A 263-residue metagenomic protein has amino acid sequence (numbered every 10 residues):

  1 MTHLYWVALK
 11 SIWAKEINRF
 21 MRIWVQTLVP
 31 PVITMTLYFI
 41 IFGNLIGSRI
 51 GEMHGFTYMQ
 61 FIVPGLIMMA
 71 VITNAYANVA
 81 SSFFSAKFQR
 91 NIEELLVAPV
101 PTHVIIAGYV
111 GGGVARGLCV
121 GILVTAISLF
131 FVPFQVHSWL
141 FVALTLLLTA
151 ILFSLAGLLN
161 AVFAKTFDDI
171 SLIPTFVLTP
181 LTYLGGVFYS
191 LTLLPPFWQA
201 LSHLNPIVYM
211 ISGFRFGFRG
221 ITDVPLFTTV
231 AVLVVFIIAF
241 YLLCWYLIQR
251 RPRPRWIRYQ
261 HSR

Functional and structural regions predicted by a protein language model:
M1-V32, P254-I257, H261-S262: Aromatic- and glycine-rich beta-strand/loop motifs that create alpha-glucan
F20, T182-F240: Membrane-interfacial helix-loop-helix junctions in multi-pass membrane proteins
R22-S48, I62-T73, T179, V232-A239: Hydrophobic alpha-helical transmembrane segments of multi-pass membrane transport/permease proteins
I23-Q26, F61-G65, I72-A77, A107-Y109 (+4 more regions): Short alpha-helical transmembrane interface motifs in multi-pass membrane proteins
V29-I33, T166-G185: Pore- or pathway-lining transmembrane helices of multi-pass membrane proteins that form conduits for solutes/ions
I33-Y38, Y58-F130, G157, T175-F176 (+1 more regions): Hydrophobic alpha-helical transmembrane segments of multi-pass membrane transport proteins
M35, F39-G43, S212-R263: Alpha-helical transmembrane segments of multi-pass membrane transporters/translocases
T102-P174, I221-W245: Alpha-helical transmembrane segments and their short interhelical loops
